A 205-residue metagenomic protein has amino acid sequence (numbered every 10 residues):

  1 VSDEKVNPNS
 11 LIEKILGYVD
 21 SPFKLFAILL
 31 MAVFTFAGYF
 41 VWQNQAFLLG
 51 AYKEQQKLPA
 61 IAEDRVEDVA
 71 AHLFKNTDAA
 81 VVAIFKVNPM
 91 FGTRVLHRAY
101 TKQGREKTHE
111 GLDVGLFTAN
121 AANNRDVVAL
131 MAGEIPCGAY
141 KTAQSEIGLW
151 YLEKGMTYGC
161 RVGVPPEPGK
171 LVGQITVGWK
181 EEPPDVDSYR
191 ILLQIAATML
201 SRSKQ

Functional and structural regions predicted by a protein language model:
D3-G104, Q205: Intrinsically disordered, low-complexity terminal regulatory regions
L48-E54, V172-Q205: Juxtadomain coupling helices with adjacent low-complexity linkers
A70-A71, V127, L193: Short amphipathic alpha-helical segments and helix-helix/interface helices
A79-V81, G159, Q174: Extracellular structured ligand-interaction cores
V87, P165, V177-K180: Active-site-proximal beta-strand/loop segments in catalytic clefts of secreted hydrolases
M90-V95, R105-L112, E167-L171: Short, solvent-exposed loop/turn segments that connect beta-strands within catalytic domains and beta-strand-rich
Y100-K154: Regulatory sensory and allosteric helical modules in signal-transduction proteins and certain transcription factors
Y158-P166: A short, aliphatic-rich beta-strand micro-motif
